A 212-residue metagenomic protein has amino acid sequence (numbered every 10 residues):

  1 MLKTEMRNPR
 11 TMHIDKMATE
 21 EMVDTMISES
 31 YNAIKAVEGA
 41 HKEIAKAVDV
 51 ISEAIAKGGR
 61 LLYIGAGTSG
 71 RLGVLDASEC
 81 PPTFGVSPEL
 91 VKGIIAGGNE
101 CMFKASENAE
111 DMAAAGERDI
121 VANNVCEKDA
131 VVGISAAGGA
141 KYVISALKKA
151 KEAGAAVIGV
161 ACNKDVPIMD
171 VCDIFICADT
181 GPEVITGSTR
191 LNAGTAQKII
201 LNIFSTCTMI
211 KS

Functional and structural regions predicted by a protein language model:
M1-A36: Cofactor-/ligand-binding subdomain signature composed of acidic, glycine-rich, tryptophan-containing flexible loops
M6-P9, A45-D49, R60: Short, positively charged patches
E29-G39, A105, A130-G133: Short, basic, glycine/proline-bearing loop/turn elements
G39-A54: A short, well-structured juxtamembrane/interface segment
A54-I55, A150: A generic structural signal for well-ordered alpha-helical segments
G58-G59, G154: Glycine-centered short loops/turns at secondary-structure junctions
L61, G65: Substrate-recognition element of Asp-dependent hydrolases with the DxDx(T/V) motif
A66-S212: Glycine-rich phosphate-binding loops that contact phosphosugars or nucleotide phosphates
